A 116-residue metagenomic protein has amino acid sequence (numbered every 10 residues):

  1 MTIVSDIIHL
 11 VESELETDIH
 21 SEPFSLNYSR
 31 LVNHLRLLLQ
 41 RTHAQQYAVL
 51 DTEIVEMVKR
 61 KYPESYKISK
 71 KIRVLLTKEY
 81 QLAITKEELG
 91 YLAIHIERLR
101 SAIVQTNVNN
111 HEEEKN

Functional and structural regions predicted by a protein language model:
M1-N116: A cross-family "folded-core" feature that marks the main globular domain of proteins
